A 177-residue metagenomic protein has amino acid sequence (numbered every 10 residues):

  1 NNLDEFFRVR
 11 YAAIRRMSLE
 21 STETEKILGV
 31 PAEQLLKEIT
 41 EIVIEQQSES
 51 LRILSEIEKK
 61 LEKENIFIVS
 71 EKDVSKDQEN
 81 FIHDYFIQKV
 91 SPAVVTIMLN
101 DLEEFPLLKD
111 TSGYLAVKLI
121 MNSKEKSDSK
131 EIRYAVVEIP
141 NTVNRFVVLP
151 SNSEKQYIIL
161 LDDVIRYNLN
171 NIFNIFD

Functional and structural regions predicted by a protein language model:
N1-D177: N-terminal non-catalytic structural scaffold regions of very large proteins
